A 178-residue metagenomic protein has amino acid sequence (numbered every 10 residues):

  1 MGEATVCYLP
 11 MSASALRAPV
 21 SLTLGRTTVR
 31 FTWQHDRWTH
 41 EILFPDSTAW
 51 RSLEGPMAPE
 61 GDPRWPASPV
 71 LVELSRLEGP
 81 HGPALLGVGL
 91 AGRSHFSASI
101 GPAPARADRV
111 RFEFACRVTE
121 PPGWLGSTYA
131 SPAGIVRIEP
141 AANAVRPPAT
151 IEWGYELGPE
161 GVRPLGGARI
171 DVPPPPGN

Functional and structural regions predicted by a protein language model:
M1, L24, E54, E60 (+3 more regions): Feature targets compositionally biased, intrinsically disordered low-complexity regions with long contiguous runs
M1-M57, I151, Y155-G177: Beta-strand-rich N-terminal accessory domains
T39, D46-W50, M57-G61, A67 (+2 more regions): General N-terminal targeting signals
E60-T119: Extended, loop-rich substrate-binding clefts of extracytoplasmic carbohydrate-active enzymes
S97, P122-W124, R163: Short acidic, gly/pro-rich beta-turn/loop elements at beta-sheet edges and active-site/ligand-binding grooves
R111-I135: Acidic (Asp/Glu-rich), glycine- and aromatic
G134-N143: Long, charge-dense
R146-T150: Solvent-exposed, conformationally flexible loop/turn segments
